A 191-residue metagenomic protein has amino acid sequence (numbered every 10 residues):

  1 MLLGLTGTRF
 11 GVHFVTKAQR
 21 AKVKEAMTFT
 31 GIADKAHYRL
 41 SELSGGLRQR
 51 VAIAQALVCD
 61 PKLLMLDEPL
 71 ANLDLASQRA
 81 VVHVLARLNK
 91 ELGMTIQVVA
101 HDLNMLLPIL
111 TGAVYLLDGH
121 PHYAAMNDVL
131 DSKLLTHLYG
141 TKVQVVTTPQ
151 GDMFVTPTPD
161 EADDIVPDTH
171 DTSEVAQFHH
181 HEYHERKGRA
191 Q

Functional and structural regions predicted by a protein language model:
L2, T16-K35, S41: Conserved ABC ATPase "signature" region
R39-L43, L47: Conserved ABC ATPase signature
D60: Conserved catalytic motifs of ABC-family nucleotide-binding domains
L64-E68: Catalytic Walker B motif of ABC-type/P-loop ATPase nucleotide-binding domains
A100-H101: H-loop/switch region of ABC-family ATPase nucleotide-binding domains
G112-M126: H-loop (His-switch) and adjacent beta-strand-loop-beta switch element of ABC-type ATPase nucleotide-binding domains
L138-Q191: ABC ATPase nucleotide-binding domains
